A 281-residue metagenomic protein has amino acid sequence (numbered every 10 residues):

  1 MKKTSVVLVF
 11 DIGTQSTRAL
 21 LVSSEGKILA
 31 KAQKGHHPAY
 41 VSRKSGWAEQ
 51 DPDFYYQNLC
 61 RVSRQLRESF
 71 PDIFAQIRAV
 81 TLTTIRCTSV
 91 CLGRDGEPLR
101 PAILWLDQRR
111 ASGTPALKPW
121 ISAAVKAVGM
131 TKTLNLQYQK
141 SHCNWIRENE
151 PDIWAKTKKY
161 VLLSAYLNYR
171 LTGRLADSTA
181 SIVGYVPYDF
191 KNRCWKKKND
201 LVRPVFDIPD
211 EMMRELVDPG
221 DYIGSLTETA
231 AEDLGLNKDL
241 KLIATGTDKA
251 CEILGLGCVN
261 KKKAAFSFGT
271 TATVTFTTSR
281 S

Functional and structural regions predicted by a protein language model:
M1-R100, K156, E232, L236 (+1 more regions): N-terminal glycine/serine-rich phosphate-binding loop of ATP-dependent small-molecule kinases, especially carbohydrate
I12-T14, E25, L92, K126-T247: Gly/Ser/Thr-rich active-site cleft segment
T17-L21, T88-L92, Y185-V186, C251-L254 (+1 more regions): Short beta-strand scaffold segments in enzyme catalytic cores
S23-E25, L92-D95, L171-R174, N260 (+1 more regions): Short acidic-glycine loop/turn motifs at beta-strand connectors
R94-L99, L104, A116-A124: Hydrophobic or amphipathic alpha-helical targeting/insertion segments
D107: Carbohydrate-associated surface elements
I243-S281: Catalytic phosphate/nucleotide-handling subdomain of diverse soluble enzymes
